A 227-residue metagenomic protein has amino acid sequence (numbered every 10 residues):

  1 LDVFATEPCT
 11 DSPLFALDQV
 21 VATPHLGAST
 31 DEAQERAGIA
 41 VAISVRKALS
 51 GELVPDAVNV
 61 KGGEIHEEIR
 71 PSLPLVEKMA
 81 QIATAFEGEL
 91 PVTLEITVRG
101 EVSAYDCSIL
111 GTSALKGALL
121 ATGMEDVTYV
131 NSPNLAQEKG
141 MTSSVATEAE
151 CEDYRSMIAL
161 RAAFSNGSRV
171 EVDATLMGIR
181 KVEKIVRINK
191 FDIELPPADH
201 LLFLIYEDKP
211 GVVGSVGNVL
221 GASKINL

Functional and structural regions predicted by a protein language model:
L1-F86, S103, G123: Rossmann-like dinucleotide-binding domain for NAD(H)/NADP(H)
G62-L227: A conserved regulatory-domain signal marking ACT and ACT-like small-molecule sensing domains and adjacent regulatory
